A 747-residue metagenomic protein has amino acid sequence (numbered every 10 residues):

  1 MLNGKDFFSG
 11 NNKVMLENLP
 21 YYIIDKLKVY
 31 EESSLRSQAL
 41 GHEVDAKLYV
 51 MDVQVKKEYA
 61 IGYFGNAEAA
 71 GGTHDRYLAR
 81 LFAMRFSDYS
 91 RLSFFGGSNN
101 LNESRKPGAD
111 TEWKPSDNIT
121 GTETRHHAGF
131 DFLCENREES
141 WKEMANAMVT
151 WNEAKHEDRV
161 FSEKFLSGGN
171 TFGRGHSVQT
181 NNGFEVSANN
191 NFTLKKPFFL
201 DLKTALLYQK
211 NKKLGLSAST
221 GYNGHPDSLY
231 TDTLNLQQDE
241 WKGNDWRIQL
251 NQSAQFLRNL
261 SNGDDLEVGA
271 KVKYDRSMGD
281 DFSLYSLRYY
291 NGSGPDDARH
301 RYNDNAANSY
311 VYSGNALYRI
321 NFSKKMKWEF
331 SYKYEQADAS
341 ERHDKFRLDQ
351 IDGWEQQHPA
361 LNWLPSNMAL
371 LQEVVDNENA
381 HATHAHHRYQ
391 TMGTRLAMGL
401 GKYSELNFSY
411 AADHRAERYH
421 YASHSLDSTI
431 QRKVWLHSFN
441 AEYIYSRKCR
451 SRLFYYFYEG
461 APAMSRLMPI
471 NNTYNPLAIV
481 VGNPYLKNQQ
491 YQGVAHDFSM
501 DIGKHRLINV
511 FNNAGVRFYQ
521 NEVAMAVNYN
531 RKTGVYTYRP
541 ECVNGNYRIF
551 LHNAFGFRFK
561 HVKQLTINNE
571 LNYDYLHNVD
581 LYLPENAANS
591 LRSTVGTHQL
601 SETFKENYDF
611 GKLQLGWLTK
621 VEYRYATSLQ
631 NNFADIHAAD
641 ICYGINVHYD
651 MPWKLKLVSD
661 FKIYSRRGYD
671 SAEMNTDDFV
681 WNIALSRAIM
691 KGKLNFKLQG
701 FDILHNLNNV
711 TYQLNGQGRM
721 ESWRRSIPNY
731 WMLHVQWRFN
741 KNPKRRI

Functional and structural regions predicted by a protein language model:
L2-G4: Short strand-turn-strand beta-turns centered on an Asx-Gly dipeptide
D6-S33, D88: Short acidic/polar hinge/loop motifs at secondary-structure boundaries that mediate gating or recognition
G10-K13, E31-D75, S90-I747: Primarily recognizes Gram-negative and organellar outer-membrane beta-barrels
L78: Short, cationic low-complexity segments
